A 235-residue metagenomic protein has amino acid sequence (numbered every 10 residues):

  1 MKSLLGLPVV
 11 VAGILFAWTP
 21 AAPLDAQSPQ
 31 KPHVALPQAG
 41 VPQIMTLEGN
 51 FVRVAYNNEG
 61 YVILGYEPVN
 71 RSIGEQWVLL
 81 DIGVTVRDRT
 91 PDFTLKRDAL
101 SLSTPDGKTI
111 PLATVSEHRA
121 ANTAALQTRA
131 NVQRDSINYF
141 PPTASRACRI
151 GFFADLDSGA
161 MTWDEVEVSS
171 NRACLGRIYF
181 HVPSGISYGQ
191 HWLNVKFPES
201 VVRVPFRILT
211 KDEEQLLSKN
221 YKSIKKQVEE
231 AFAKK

Functional and structural regions predicted by a protein language model:
M1-G6: Positively charged n-region of N-terminal signal peptides that target proteins for export
P8-T19: Bacterial N-terminal signal peptides
L24-K235: Conserved functional micro-motifs across diverse proteins
